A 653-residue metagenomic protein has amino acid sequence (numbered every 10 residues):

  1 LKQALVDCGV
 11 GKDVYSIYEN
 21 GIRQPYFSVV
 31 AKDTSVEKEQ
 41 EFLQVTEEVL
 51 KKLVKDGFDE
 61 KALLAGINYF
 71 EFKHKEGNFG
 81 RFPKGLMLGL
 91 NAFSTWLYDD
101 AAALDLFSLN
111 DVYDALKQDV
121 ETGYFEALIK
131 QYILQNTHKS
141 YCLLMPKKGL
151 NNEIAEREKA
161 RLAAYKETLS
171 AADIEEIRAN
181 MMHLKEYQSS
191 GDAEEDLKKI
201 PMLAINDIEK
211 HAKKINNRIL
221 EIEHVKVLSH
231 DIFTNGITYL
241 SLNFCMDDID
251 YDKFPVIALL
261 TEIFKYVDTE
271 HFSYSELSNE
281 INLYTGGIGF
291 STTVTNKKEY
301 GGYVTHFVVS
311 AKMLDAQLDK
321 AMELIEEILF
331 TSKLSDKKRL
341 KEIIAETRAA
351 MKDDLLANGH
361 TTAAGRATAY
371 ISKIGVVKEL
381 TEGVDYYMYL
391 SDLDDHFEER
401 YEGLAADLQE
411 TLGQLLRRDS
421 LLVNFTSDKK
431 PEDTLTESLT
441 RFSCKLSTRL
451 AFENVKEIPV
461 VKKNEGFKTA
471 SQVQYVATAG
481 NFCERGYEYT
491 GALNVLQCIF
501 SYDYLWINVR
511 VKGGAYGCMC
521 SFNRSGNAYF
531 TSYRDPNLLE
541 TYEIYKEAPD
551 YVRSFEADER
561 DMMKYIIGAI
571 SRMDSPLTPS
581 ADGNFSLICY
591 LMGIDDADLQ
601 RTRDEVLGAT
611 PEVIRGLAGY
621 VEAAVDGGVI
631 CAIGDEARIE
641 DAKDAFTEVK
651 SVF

Functional and structural regions predicted by a protein language model:
Q3-K117, T137-K147, E153, N235-T331 (+5 more regions): M16 family metallopeptidases and their MPP-like homologs
A65-N68, N91-D252, Y387-A492, Q497 (+1 more regions): Proteolytic maturation boundary segments
